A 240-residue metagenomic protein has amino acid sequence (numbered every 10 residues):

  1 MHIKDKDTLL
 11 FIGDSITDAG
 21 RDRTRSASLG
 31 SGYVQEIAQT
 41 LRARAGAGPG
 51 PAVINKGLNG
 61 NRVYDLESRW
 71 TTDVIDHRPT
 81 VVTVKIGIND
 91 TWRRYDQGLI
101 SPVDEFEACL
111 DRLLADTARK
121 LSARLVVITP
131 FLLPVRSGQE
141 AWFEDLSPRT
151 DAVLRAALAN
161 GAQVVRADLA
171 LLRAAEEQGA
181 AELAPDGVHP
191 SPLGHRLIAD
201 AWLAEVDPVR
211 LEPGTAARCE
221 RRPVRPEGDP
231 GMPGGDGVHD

Functional and structural regions predicted by a protein language model:
M1-N59, R69-R78: Serine-esterase "nucleophile elbow" of acetyl-processing enzymes
H2-K6, R155-A162, A181-D240: Conserved catalytic region of serine esterases and O-acyltransferases that act on ester linkages in lipids
K56-R62, T91-D104, S137-W142: Surface-exposed cleft-lining segments at the edges of enzyme active sites
R62-T80, Q97-A108: Catalytic-core regions of hydrolytic enzymes
R78-V84, I88: Proline-aspartate-enriched helix->loop->beta-strand connector
T83-K85, L125-V127, W142-F143: Conserved, well-ordered alpha-helix/loop/beta-strand core segments that scaffold catalytic motifs
R119-R124: A short helix->loop->beta-strand "cap" motif at the edges of active sites that frequently abuts
L133-A167: Substrate-gating cap/lid alpha-helix
